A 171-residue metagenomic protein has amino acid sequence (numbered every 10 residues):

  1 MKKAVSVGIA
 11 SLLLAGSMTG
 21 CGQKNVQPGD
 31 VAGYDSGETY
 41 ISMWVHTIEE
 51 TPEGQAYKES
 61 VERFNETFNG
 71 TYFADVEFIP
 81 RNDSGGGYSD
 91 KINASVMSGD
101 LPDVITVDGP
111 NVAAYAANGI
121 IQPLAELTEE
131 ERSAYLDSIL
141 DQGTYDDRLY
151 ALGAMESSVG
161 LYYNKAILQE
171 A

Functional and structural regions predicted by a protein language model:
A4-A10, C21-A114, E129-R132: Conserved N-terminal structural module of periplasmic/extracytoplasmic solute-binding proteins
A15-M18: Bacterial Sec-type N-terminal signal peptides, specifically the leucine/valine-rich hydrophobic h-region
E66, I167-A171: Ligand-binding cleft/hinge of the Venus flytrap
V107-G160: Hinge/lid segment of periplasmic solute-binding proteins
V159-Y163, L168: Short glycine- and hydrophobic/aromatic-rich loop-to-beta-strand nucleating segment in the catalytic cores
